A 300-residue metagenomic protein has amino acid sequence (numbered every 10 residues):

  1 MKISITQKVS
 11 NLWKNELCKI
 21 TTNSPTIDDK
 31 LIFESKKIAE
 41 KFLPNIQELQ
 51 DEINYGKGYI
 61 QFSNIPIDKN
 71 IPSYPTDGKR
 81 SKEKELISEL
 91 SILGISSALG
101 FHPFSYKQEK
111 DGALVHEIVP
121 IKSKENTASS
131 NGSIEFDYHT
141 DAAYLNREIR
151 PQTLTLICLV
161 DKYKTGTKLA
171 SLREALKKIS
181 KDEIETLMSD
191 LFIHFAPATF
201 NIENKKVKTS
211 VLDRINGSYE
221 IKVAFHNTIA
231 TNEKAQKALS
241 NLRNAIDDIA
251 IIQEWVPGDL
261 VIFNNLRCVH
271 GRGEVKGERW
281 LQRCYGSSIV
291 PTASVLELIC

Functional and structural regions predicted by a protein language model:
M1-P44, L49, I53-G78, H116-C300: Active-site environment of non-heme Fe oxygenases that use a 2-His-1-carboxylate facial triad
K82-N131: A gly/proline- and charged-residue-enriched helix-loop-helix capping module
